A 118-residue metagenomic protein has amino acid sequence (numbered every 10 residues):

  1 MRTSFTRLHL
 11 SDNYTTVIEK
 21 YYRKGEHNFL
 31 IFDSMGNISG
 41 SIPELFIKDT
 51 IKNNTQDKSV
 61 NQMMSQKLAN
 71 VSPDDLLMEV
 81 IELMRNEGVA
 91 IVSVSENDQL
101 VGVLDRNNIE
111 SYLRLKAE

Functional and structural regions predicted by a protein language model:
M1-F5, T15, P43, Q56-L68: Bateman (tandem CBS) regulatory domains
R7-E26, F32-D33, I51, N70-V89 (+3 more regions): The conserved cystathionine-beta-synthase
D12, G25, G40, L45-N61: Cytosolic, membrane-proximal regulatory domains of ion/volume homeostasis and mechanosensation machinery
L30-I31, G36, P43: Well-ordered, non-transmembrane segments within structured domains
S34, T55-Q56, M63, E96: Short, functionally important structural connectors and interaction interfaces within domains
I38-S41, L100-V103: Glycine-rich acetyl-CoA-binding "A-motif" of GNAT/NAT acetyltransferases
G40, F46, M64-A69, E79 (+1 more regions): Low-complexity, flexible helical/coil segments
